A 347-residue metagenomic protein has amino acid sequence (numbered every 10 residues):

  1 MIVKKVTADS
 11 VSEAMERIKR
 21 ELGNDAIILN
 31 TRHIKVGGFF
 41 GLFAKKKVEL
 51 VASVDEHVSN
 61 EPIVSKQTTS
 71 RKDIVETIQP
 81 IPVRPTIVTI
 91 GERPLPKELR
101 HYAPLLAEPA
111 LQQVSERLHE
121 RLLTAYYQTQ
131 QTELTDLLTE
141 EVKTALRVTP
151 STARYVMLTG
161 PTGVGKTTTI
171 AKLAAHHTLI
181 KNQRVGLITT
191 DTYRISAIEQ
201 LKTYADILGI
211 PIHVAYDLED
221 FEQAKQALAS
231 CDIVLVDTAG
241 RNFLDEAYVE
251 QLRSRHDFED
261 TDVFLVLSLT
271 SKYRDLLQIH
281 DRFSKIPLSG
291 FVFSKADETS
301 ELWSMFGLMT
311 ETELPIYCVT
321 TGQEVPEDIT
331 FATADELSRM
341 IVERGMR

Functional and structural regions predicted by a protein language model:
M1-R147, S151-T152: Non-catalytic terminal/linker segments enriched in charged/polar, low-complexity residues
V3, G23-A26, K46-V48, N182-Q183 (+3 more regions): Short glycine-/polar-rich loops that comprise or flank the Walker A/P-loop and associated switch/sensor motifs
V156: Conserved beta-strand position immediately N-terminal to the Walker
T159-T162, V185-S196, T203-F221, K225-Y248: Switch II (G3) loop of P-loop NTPases
K166: Conserved lysine of the Walker
T169, L173, Q200: Hydrophobic positions on the alpha1 helix immediately C-terminal to the Walker A/P-loop
H176-G186, I207, E313: Post-Walker A helix-loop "phosphate-sensing" segment adjacent to the P-loop in P-loop NTPases
Q200, D217-A227, I233, R241-R347: Conserved catalytic-core segment of NTP-binding enzymes
